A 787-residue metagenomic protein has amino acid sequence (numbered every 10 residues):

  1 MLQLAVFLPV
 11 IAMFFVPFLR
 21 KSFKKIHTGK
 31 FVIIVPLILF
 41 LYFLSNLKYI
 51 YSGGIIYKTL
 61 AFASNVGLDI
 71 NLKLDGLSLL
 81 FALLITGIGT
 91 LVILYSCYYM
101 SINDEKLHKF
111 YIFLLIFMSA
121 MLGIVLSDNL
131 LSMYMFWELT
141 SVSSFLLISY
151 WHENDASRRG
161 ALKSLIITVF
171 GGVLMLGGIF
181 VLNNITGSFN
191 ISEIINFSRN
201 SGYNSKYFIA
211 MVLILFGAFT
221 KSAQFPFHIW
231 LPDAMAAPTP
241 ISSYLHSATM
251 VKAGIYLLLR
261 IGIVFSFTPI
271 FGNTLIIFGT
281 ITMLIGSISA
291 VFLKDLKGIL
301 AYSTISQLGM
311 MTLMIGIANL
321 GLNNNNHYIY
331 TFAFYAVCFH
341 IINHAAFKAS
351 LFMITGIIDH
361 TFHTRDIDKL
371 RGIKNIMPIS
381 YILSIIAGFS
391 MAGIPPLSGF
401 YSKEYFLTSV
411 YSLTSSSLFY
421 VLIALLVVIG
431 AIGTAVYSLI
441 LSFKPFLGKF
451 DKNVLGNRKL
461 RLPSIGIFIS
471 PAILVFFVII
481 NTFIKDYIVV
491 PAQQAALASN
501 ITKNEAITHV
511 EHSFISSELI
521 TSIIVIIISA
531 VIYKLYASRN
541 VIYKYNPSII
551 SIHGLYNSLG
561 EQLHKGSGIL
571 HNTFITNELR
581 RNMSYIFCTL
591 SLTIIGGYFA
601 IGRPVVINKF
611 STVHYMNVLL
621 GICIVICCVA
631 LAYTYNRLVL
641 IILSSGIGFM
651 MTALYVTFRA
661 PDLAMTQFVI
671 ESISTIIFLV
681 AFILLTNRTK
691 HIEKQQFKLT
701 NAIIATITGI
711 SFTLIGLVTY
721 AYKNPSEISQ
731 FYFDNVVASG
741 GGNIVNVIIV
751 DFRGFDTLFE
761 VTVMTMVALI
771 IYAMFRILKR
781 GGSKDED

Functional and structural regions predicted by a protein language model:
M1-I488, H512-N540, H564, R581-I601 (+6 more regions): ...captures the hydrophobic TM-helix bundle architecture rather than a specific catalytic motif, and can also fire on
N129, K294-D295, T634-R637, A660: Short loop-to-helix capping motifs
A253, H691-I692, D785-D787: Low-complexity, flexible helical/coil segments
Y487-I523, S529-Y633, L638-I642, G646 (+3 more regions): Aromatic-capped, Gly/Pro-kinked transmembrane alpha-helices
T657, A681: Conserved thiamine diphosphate
L684-F697: Cytosolic-side transmembrane helix boundary signature
